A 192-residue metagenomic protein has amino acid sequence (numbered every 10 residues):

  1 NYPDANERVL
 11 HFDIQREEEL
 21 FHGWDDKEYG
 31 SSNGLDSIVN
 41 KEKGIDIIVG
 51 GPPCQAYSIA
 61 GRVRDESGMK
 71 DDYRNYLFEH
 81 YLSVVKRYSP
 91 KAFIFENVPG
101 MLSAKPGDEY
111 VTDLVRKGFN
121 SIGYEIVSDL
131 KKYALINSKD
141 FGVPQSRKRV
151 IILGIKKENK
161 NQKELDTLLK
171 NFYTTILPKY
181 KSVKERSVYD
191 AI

Functional and structural regions predicted by a protein language model:
N1-S37: S-adenosyl-L-methionine
F12, G50, F95: Redox-cofactor binding/interface segments in oxidoreductases and associated redox assembly factors
G23-I45, Y57-I192: Class I S-adenosyl-L-methionine
P53: Short glycine-/small-residue-rich Rossmann-like dinucleotide-binding loops
